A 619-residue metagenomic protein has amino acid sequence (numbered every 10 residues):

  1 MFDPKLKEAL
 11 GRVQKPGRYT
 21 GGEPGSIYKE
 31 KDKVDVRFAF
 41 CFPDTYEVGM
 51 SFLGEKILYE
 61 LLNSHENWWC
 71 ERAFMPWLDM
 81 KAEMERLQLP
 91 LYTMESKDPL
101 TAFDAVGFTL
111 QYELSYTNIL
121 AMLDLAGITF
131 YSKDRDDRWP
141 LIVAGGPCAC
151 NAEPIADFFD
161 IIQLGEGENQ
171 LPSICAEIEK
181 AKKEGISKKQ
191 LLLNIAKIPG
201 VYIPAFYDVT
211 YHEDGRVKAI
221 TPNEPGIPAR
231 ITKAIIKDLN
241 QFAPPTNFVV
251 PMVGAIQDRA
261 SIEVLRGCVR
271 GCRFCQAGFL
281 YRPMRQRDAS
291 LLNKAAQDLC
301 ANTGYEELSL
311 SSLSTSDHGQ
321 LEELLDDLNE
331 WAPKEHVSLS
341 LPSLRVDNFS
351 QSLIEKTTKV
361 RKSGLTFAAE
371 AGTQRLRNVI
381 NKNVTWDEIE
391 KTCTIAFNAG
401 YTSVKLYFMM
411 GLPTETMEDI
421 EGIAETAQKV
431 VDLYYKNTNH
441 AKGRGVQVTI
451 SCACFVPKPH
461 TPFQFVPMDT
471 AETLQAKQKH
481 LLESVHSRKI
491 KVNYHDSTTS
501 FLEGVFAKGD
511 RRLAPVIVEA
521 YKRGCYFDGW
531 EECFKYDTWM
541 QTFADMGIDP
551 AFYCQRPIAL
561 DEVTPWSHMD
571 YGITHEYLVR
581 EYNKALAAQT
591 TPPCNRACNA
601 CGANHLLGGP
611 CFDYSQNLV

Functional and structural regions predicted by a protein language model:
M1-I27, F38-F40, H486-V619: Radical SAM enzyme core and accessory elements
K7-A39, Y46-E47, P204, T210 (+4 more regions): N-terminal [4Fe-4S]-dependent radical SAM core
F38-D44, L62, F248-R273, C300 (+2 more regions): N-terminal pre-triad scaffold of radical SAM enzymes
F40-C41, A105, L114, D298-K405 (+3 more regions): Conserved SAM/AdoMet-binding glycine-rich loop
F52, G254-S290, A597-L618: Canonical Radical SAM [4Fe-4S] cluster-binding loop centered on the CxxxCxxC motif and its immediate flanking residues
N67-D79: A short beta-strand-loop structural module common to alpha/beta enzyme folds
P76-P222, P459-D510, I517-E532: Glycine-rich beta-alpha loop elements in corrinoid/cobalamin-binding modules across cobalamin-dependent enzymes
N194-A205, L313-H318, P342-N348, G411 (+4 more regions): A glycine-rich phosphate-binding loop feature that marks nucleotide/adenosyl-phosphate handling sites
